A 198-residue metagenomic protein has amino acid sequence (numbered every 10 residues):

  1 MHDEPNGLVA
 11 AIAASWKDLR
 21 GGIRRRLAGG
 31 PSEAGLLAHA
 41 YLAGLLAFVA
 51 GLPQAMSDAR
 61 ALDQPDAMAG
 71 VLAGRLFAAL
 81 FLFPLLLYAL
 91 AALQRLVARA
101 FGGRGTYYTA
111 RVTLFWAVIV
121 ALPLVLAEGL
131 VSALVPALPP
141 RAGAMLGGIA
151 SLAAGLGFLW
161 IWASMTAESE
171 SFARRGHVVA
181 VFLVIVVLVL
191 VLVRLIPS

Functional and structural regions predicted by a protein language model:
H2-Y108: Selected alpha-helical membrane-embedding segments in polytopic membrane proteins
F77, A91-S198: Hydrophobic alpha-helical transmembrane segments and adjacent short intramembrane/lumenal linkers of inner/organellar
